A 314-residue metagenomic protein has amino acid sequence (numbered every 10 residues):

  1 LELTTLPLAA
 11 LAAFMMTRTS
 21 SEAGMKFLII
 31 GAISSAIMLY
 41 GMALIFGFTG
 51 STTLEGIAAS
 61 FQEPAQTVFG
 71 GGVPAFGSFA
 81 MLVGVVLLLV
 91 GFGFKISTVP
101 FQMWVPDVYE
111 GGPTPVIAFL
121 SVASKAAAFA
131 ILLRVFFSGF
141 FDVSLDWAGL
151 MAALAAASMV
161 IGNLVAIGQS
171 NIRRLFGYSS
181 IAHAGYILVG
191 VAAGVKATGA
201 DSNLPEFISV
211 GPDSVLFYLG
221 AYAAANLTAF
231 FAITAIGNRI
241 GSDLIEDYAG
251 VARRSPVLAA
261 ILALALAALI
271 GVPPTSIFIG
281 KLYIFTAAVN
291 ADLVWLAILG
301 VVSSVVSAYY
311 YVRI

Functional and structural regions predicted by a protein language model:
L1-I314: Alpha-helical transmembrane segments of multi-pass membrane proteins predominantly involved in bioenergetics
